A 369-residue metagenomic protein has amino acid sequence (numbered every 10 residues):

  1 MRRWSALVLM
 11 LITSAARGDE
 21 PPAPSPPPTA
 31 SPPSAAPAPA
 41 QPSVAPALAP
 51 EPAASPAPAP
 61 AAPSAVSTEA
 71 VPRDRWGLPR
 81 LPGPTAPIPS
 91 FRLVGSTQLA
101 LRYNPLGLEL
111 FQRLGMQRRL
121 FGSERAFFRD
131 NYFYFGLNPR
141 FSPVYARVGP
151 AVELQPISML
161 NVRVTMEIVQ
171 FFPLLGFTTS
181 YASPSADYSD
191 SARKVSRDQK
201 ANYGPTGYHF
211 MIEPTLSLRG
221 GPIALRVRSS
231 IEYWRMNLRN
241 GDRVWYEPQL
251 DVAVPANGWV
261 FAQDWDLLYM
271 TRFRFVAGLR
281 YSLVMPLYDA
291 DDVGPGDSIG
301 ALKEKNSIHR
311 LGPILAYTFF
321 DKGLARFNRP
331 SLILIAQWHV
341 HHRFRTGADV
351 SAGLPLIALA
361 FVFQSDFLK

Functional and structural regions predicted by a protein language model:
R2-V8: Sec-dependent signal peptide recognition, specifically the positively charged N-region followed immediately by
A16, E20-P21, A40, V44-A126 (+1 more regions): Outer-membrane beta-barrel initiation region
D19-P27, S31: Cleaved targeting-peptide boundary
P60-P63, P72, G77, F91-S96 (+4 more regions): Outer-membrane pore/translocation modules
F91-R102, D130-P143, P150, V162-T165 (+2 more regions): Transmembrane beta-strand segments that form the barrel wall of outer-membrane beta-barrel proteins
Y145, A151-I157: Compact, well-ordered interaction domains used in eukaryotic information-processing assemblies
G278, D289, G312-Y317: Long, charge-rich, low-complexity intrinsically disordered regions
